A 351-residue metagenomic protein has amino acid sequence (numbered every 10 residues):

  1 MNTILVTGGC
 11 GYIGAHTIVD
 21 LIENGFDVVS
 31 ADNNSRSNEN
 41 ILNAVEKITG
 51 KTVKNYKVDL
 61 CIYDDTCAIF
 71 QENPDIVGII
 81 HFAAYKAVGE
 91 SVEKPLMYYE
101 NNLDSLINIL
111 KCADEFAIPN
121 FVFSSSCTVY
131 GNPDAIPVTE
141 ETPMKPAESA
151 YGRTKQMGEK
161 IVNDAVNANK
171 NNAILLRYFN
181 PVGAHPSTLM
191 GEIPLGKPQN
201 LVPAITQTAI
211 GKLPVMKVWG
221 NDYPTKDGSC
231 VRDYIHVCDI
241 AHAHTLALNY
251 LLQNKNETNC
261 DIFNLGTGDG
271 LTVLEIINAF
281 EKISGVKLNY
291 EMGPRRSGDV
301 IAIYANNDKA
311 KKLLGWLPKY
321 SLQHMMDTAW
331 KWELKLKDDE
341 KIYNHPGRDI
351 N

Functional and structural regions predicted by a protein language model:
M1-G78, K197: N-terminal Rossmann/SDR dinucleotide-binding element
H16, D20, C112, I161 (+1 more regions): Rossmann-fold NAD(P)-dependent oxidoreductase module
S37, Y85-G89: Active-site beta-alpha loop architecture of Rossmann-like, nucleotide-cofactor-dependent enzymes
V58, A204-N351: C-terminal substrate-binding subdomain of Rossmann-fold SDR/epimerase-dehydratase oxidoreductases
I62, D104-N108, N120, M157-G158 (+1 more regions): Conserved cofactor-binding/catalytic machinery of classical short-chain dehydrogenase/reductase
V77-I80, V122: N-terminal Rossmann-like NAD(P) cofactor-binding module of classical short-chain dehydrogenase/reductase
F82-K86, S125-S126: Conserved NAD(P)H cofactor-binding loop of Rossmann-fold oxidoreductase domains
E93-L96, E100, D104-K111, V129-L175 (+2 more regions): Catalytic helix-loop patch of NAD(P)-dependent Rossmann-fold dehydrogenases
